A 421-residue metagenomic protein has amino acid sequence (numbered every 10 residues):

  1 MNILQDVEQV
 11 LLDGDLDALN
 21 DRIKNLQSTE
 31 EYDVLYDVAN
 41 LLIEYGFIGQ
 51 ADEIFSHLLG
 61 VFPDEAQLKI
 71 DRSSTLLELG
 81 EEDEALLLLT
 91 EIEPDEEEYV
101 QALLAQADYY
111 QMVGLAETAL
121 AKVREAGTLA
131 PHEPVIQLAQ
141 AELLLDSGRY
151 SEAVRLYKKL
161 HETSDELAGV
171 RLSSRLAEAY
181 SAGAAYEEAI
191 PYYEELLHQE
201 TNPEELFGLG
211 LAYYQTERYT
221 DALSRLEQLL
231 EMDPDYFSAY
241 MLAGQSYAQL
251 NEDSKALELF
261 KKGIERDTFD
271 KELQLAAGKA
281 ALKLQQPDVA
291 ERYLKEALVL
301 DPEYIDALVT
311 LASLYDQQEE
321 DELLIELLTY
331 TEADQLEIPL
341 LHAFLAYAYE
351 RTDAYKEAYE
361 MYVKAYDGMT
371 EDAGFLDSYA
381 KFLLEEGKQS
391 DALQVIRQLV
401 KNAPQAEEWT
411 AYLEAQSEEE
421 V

Functional and structural regions predicted by a protein language model:
L12, E44, E78-L79, M112-V113 (+10 more regions): Register position in tetratricopeptide repeats
L16-D17, I48, E82, A116 (+8 more regions): TPR-repeat structural position
N25-L26, H57-L58, E91-I92, E125-A126 (+8 more regions): Canonical positions in the second alpha-helix
T29, V61, P94-D95, L129 (+8 more regions): Structural marker of alpha-solenoid helical repeat scaffolds
E31-D33, A66-Q67, E97-Q101, P134-V135 (+8 more regions): Helix-start (N-cap) detector for alpha-helical repeat units in TPR-like alpha-solenoids, especially tetratricopeptide
D37, D71, A105, A139 (+8 more regions): Canonical tetratricopeptide repeat
